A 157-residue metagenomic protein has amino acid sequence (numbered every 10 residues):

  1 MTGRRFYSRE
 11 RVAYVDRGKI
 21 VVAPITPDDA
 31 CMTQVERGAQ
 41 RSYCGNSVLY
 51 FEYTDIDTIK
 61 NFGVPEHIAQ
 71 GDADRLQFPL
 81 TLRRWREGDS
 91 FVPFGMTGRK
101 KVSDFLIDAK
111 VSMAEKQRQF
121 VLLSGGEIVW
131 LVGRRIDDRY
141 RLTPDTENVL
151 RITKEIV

Functional and structural regions predicted by a protein language model:
M1-V157: AMP-forming adenylation/ATP pyrophosphatase catalytic core
